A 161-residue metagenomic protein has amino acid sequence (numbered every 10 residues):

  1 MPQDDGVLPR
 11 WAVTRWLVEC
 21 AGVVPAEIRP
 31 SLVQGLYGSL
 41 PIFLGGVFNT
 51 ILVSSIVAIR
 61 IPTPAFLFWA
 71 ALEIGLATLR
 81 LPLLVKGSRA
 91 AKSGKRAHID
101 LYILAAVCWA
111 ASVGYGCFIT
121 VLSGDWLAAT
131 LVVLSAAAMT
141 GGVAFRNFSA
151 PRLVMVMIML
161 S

Functional and structural regions predicted by a protein language model:
M1-V24: Short, charged cytosolic
D4-D5, V23-E27, S88-A90, A111-Y115: Short hydrophobic/aromatic-rich motifs at helix boundaries and adjacent loops
V18, G22, G35-A90: Hydrophobic alpha-helical transmembrane segments of multi-pass membrane proteins
P25-E27, G46-N49, F66, A110-A111 (+2 more regions): Short hydrophobic/aromatic segments of transmembrane alpha-helices and their interfaces
A26-Q34: N-terminal membrane topogenesis motif
A91-A106: Juxtamembrane helix-capping/reentrant segments at transmembrane boundaries
I103-T120, G124-S161: Alpha-helical transmembrane segments of integral membrane proteins
